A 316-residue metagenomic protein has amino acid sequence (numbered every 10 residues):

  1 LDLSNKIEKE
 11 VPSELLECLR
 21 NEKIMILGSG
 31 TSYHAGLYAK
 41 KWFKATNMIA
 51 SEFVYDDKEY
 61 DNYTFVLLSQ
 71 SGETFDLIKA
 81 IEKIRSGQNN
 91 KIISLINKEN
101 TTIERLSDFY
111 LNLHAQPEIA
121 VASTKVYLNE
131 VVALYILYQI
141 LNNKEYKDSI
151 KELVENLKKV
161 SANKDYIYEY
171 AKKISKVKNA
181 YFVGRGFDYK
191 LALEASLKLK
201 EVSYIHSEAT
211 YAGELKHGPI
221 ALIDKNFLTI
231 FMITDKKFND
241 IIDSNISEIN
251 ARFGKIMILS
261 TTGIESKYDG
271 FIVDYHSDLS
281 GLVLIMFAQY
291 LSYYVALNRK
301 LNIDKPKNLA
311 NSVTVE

Functional and structural regions predicted by a protein language model:
L1-M25, F109-L228, R299-E316: Active-site phosphate/pyrophosphate-binding segments
R20-E155, R185, M232-D274, D278 (+1 more regions): Glycine-rich phosphate-binding loops that contact phosphosugars or nucleotide phosphates
A35-G36, F75-I78, E169, K190-E194 (+7 more regions): Extended hydrophobic-aromatic, low-complexity segments
F227-I230, D235-K236, I285: Hydrophobic membrane-spanning alpha-helices of multi-pass integral membrane proteins
